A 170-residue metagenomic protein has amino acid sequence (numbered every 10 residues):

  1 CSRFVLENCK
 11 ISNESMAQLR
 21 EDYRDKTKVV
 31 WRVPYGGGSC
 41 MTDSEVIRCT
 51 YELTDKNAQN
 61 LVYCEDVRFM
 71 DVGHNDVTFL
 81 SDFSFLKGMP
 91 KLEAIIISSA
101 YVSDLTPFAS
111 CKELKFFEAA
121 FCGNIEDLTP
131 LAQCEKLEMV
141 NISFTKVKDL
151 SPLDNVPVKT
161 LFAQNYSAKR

Functional and structural regions predicted by a protein language model:
C1-K112, F116, F121, P130-E135 (+2 more regions): N-terminal capping/linker segments that flank leucine-rich repeat
N141: C-terminal, beta-rich DNA-binding module of retroviral/retroelements integrases
